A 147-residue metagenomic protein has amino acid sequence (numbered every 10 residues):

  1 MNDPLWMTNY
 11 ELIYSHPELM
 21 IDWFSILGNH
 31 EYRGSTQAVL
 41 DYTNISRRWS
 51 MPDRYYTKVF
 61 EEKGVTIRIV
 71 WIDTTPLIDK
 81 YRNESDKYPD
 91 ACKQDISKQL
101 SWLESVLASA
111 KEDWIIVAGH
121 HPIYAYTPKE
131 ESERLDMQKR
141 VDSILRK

Functional and structural regions predicted by a protein language model:
N2-I115, P128-K147: Extended active-site neighborhood of metal-dependent phosphoesterases/phosphodiesterases
I123: Short active-site segment of divalent metal-dependent hydrolases/proteases that encodes the spacing between
